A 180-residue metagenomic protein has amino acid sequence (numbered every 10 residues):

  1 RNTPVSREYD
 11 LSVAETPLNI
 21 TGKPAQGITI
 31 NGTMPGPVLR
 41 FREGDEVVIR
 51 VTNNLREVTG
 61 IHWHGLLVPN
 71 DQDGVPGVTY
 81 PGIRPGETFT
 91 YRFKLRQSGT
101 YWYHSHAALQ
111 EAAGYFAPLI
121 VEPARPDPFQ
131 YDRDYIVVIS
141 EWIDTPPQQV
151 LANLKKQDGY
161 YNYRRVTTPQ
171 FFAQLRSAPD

Functional and structural regions predicted by a protein language model:
R1-D180: Histidine-centered copper-binding motifs that mark active-site loops of extracellular/periplasmic copper enzymes
